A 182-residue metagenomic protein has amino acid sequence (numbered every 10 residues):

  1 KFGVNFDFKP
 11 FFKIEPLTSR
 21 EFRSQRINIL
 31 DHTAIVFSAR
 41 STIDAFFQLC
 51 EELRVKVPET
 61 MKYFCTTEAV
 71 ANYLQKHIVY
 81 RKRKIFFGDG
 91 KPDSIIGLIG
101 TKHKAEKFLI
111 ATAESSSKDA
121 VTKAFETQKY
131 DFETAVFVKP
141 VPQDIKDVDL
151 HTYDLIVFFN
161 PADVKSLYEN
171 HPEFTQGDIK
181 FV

Functional and structural regions predicted by a protein language model:
K1-V182: Conserved beta-alpha
